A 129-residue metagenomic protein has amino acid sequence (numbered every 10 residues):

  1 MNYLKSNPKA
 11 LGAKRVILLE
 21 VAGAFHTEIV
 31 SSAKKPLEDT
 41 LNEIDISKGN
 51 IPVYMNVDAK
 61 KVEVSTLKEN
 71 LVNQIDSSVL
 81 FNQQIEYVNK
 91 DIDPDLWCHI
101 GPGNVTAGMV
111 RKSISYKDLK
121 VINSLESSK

Functional and structural regions predicted by a protein language model:
M1-L11: Short amphipathic alpha-helices in soluble, non-transmembrane regions that often serve as interface/regulatory elements
N7, K112-S113: Residue-level signal for well-ordered alpha-helical positions
G12, L80, Y116-K120: Structural alpha-beta junctions
K14-R111: Acyltransferase
K34, I114-S115, N123: Alpha-helix boundary/capping detector
D118-K129: Short, flexible loop segments at boundaries between secondary-structure elements
